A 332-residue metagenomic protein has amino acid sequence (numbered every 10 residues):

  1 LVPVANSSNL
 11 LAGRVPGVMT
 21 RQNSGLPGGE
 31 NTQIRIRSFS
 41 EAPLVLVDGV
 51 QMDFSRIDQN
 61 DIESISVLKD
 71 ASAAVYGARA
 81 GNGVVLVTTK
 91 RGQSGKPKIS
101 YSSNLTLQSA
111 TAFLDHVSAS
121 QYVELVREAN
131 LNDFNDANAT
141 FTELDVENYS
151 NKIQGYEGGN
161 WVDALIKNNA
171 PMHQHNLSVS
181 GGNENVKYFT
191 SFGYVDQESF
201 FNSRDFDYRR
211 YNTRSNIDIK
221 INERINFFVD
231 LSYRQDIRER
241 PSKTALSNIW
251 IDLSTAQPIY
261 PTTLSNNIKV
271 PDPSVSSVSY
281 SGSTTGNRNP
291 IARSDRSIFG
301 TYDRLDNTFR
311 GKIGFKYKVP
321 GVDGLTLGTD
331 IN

Functional and structural regions predicted by a protein language model:
L1-R214, N226-F228, T284-T285: Short, small/polar-rich motifs associated with maturation and membrane association, primarily at protein termini
R37, N104, S232-D236, D330-N332: Short loop/turn motifs enriched for small/polar and acidic residues
S109-E143, R234-S283, N332: A surface-exposed, glycine/aromatic-enriched loop/edge motif typical of exported proteins
D115, S203-F206, D230-L231, K243-T244 (+1 more regions): Composition- and surface-driven signal marking solvent-exposed, interaction-prone regions in large proteins
N138, E143-D145, K152, R209-N212 (+1 more regions): Outer-membrane beta-barrel proteins, especially TonB-dependent receptors
K167-E184, G193, S232, N287-N332: Outer-membrane beta-barrel transmembrane strands
